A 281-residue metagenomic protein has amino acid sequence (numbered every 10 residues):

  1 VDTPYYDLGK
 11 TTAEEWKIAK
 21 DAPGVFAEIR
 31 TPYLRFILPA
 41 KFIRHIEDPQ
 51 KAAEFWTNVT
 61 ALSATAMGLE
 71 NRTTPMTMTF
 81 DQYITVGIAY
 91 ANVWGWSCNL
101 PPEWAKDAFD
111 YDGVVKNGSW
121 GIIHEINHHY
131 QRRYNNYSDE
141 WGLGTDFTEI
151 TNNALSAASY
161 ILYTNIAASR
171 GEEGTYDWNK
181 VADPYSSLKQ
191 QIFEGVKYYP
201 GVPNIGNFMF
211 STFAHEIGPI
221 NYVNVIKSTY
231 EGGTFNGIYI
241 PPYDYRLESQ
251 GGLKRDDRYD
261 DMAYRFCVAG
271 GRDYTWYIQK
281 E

Functional and structural regions predicted by a protein language model:
V1-P23, E28: Extended acidic/polar, glycine-enriched regions that form or flank non-catalytic beta-rich accessory modules
E15-K17, V25-E216, S228: Catalytic cores of extracellular degradative/oxidative enzymes
A182-E281: Active-site-proximal alpha-helical
